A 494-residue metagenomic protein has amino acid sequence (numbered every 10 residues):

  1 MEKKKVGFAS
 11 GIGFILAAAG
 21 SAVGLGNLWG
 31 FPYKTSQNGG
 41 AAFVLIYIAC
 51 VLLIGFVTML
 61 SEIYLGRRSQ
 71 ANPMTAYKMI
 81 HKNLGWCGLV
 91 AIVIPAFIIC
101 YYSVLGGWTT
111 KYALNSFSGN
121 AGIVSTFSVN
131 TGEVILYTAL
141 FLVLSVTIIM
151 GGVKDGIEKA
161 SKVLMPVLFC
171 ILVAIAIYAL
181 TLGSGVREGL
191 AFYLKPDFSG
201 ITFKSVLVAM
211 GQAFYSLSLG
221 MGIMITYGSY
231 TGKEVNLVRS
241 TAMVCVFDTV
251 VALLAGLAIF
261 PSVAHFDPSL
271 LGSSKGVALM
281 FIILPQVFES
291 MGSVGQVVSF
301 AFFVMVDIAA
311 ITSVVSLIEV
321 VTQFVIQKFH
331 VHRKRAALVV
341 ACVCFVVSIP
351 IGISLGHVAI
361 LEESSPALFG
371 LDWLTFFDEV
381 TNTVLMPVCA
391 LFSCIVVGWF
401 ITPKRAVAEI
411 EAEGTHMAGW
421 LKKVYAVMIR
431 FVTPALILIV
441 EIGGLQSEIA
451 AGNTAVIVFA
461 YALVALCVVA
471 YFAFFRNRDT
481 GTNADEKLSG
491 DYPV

Functional and structural regions predicted by a protein language model:
M1-G30, T58-I63, R67-M79, G85-W86 (+2 more regions): Membrane-interface "cap" regions at the ends of multi-pass membrane proteins
E2-F8, E158, K162-I311, V315 (+3 more regions): Membrane-embedded translocation segments of transport machinery
E2-K5, Y33-N38, R68-V90, S103-G156 (+8 more regions): Inter-helical loop and helix-membrane interface segments of multi-pass membrane transporters/permeases
V6, T35-S61, C87, E133-V134 (+2 more regions): Extracellular loop-to-transmembrane helix junctions
G7-A18, F43-I46, N83-A96, Y137-F141 (+6 more regions): Select transmembrane alpha-helical segments in multipass membrane proteins
S10-I48, I225-G228, R239-A242, V246-T249: Transmembrane helix-boundary motif of multi-pass solute transporters/channels
L84-V90, V331-A341, V380-E441, G452-V456 (+1 more regions): C-terminal membrane-solvent junction of multi-pass transporters and transport-like membrane proteins
I99-A121, F169-L194, P261-H265, I351-G356 (+4 more regions): Hydrophobic alpha-helical segments and their helix-loop junctions in multi-pass secondary transporters
